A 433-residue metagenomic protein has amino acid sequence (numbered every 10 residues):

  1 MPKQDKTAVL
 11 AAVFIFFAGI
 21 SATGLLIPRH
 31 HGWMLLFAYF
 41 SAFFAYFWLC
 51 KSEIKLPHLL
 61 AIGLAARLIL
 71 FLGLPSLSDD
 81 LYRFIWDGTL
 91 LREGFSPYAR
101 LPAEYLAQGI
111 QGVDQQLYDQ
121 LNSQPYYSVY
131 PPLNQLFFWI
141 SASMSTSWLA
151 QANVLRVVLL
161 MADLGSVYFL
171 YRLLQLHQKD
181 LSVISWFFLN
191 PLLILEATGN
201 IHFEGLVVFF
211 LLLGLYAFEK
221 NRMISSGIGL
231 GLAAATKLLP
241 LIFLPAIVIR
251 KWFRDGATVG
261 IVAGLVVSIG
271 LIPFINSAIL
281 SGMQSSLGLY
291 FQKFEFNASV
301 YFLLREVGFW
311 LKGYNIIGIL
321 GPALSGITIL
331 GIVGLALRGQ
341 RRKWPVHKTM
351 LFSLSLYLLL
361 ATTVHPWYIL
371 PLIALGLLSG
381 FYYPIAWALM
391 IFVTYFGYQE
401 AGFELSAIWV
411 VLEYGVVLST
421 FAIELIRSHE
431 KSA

Functional and structural regions predicted by a protein language model:
A42-C50, N153-H177, L330-R338: Transmembrane-helix motifs of polytopic, lipid-linked glycan transferases
I54, H58, L170-P191, N221 (+1 more regions): Transmembrane-helix signature of polytopic, membrane-embedded enzymes that assemble or transfer cell-envelope glycans
I54-R156: Intramembrane catalytic core of multi-pass membrane enzymes that act on lipidic substrates
G63-L64, V158-M161, L173, D180-Y216 (+1 more regions): Membrane-embedded helix bundles of polyisoprenyl
G165-F169, L206-R222, L354: Specific aromatic-rich, kink-prone transmembrane helix
V167, L289-T363: Aromatic/glycine/proline-enriched transmembrane-helix motif characteristic of membrane-embedded glycan-assembly enzymes
I242-L265: Perimembrane helix-loop-helix junctions
F381-A433: Aromatic-enriched
